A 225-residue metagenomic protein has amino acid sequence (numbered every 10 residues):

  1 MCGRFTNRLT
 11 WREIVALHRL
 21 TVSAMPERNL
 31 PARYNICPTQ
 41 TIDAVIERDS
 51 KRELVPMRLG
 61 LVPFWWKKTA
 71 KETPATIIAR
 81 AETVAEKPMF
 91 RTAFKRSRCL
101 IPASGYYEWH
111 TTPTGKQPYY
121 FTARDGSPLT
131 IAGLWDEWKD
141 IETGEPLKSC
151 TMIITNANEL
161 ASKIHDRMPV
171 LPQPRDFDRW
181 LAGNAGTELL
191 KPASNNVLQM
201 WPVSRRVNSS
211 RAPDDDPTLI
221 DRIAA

Functional and structural regions predicted by a protein language model:
M1-A225: Short linear sequence motif anchored by a di-proline
